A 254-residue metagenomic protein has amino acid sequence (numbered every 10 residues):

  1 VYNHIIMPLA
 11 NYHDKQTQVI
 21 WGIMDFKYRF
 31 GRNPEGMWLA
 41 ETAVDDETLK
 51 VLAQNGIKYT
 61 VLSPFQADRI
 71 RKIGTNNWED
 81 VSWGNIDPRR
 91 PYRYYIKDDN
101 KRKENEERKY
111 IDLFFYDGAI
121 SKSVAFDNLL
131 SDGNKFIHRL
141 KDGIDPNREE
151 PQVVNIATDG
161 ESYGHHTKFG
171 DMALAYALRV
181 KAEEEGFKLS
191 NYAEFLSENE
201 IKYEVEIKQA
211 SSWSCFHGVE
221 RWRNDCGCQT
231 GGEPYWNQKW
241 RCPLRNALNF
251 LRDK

Functional and structural regions predicted by a protein language model:
V1-I6, A119-K122: Conserved radical SAM core fold
I5-I20, M24, Y28-P34, W38-R108 (+2 more regions): Gly/Pro-rich turn-and-neighbor structural signature
W78-S121, N128-K254: Active-site and substrate-binding clefts of carbohydrate-active enzymes
